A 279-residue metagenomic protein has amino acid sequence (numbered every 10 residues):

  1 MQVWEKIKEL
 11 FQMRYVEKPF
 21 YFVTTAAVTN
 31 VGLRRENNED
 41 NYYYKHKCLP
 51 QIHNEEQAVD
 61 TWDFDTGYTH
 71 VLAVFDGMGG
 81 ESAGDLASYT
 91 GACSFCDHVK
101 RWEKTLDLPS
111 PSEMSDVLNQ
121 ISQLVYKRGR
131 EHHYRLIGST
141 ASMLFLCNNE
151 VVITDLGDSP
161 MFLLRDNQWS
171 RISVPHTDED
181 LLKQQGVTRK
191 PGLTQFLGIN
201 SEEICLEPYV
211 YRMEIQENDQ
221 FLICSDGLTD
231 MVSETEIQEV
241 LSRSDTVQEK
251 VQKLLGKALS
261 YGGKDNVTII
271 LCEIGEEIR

Functional and structural regions predicted by a protein language model:
M1-R279: PP2C/PPM-type serine/threonine phosphatase catalytic domain
